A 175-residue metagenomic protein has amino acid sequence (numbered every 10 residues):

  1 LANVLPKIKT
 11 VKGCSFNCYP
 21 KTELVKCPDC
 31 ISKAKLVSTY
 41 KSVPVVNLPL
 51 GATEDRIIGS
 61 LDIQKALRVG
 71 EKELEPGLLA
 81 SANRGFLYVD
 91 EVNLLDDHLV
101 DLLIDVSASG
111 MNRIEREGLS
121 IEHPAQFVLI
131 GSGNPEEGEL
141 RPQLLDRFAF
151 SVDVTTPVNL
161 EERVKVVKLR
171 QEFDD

Functional and structural regions predicted by a protein language model:
L1-D153, V158: Conserved ASCE/P-loop NTPase catalytic core
Q64, K165-D175: Conserved AAA+ ATPase "sensor/coupling" helix adjacent to the nucleotide-binding pocket
